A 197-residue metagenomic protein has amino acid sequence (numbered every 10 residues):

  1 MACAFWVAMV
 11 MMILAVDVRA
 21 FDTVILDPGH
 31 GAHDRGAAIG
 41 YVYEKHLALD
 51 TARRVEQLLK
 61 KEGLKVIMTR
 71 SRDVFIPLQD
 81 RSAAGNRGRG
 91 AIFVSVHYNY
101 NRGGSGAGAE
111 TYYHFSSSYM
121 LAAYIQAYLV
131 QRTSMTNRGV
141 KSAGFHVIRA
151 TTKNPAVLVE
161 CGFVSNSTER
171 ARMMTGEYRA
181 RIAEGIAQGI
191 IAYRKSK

Functional and structural regions predicted by a protein language model:
M1-F5: Bacterial N-terminal signal peptides that target proteins for export
V16-A20: Sec/Tat signal peptide C-region and signal peptidase I cleavage site
F21-T23, V42, H46-K197: Active-site-proximal helix/loop segments of hydrolytic enzymes
D22-Y41: Short glycine-rich His-centered loop
